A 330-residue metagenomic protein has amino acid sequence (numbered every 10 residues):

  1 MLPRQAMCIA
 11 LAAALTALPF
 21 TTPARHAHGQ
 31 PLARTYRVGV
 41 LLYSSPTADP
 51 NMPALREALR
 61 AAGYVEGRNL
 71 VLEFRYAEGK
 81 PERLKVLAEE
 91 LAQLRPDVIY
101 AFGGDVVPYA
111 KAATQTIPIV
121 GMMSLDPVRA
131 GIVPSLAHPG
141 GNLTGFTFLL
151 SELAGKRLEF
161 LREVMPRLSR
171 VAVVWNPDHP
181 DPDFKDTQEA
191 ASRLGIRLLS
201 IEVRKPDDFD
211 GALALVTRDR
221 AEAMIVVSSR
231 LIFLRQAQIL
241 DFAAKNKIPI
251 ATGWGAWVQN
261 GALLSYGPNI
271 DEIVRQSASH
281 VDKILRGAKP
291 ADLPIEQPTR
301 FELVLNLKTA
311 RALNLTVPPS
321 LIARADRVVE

Functional and structural regions predicted by a protein language model:
M1-E330: Short hydrophobic alpha-helices and adjacent helix-cap/hinge residues
